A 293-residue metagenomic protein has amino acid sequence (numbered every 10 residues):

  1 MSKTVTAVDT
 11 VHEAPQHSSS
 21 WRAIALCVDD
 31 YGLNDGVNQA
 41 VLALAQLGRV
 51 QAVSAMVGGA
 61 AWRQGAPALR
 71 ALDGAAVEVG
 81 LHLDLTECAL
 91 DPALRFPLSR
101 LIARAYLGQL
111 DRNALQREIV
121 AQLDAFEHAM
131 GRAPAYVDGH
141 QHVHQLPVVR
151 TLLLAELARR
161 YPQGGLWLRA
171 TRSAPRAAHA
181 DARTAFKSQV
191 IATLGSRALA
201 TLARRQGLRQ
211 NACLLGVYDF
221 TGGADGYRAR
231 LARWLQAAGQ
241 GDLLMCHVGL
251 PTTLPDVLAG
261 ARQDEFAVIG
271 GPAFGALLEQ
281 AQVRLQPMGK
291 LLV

Functional and structural regions predicted by a protein language model:
M1-A25, D35-V77, L81-Y136, P147-V293: Terminal accessory/targeting
V28-G32: DG-centered beta-turn motif at the end of beta-strands
H140-Q145: Gly/Ser/Thr-rich loops at beta-strand to alpha-helix junctions that form or flank small-molecule/cofactor-binding
